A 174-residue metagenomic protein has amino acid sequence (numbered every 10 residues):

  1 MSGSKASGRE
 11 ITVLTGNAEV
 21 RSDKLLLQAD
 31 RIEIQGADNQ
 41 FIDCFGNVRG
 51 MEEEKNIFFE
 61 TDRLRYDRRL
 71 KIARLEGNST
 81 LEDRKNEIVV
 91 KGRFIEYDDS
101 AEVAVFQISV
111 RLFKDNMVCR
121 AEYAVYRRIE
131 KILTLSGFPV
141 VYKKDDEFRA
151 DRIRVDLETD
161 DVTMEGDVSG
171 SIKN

Functional and structural regions predicted by a protein language model:
M1-N174: N-terminal amphipathic/hydrophobic interface segments
